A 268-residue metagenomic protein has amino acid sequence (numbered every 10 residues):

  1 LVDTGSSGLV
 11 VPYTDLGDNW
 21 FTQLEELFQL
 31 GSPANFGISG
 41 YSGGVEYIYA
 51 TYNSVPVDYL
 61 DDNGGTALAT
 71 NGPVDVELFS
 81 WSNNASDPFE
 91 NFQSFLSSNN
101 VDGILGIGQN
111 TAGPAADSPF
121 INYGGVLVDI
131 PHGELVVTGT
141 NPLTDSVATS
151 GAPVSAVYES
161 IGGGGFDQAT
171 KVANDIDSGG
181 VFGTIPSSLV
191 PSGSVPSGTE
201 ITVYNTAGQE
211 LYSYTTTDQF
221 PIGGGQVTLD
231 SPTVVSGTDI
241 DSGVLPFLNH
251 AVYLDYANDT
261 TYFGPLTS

Functional and structural regions predicted by a protein language model:
L1-S268: Pepsin/retropepsin-fold aspartyl endopeptidases
